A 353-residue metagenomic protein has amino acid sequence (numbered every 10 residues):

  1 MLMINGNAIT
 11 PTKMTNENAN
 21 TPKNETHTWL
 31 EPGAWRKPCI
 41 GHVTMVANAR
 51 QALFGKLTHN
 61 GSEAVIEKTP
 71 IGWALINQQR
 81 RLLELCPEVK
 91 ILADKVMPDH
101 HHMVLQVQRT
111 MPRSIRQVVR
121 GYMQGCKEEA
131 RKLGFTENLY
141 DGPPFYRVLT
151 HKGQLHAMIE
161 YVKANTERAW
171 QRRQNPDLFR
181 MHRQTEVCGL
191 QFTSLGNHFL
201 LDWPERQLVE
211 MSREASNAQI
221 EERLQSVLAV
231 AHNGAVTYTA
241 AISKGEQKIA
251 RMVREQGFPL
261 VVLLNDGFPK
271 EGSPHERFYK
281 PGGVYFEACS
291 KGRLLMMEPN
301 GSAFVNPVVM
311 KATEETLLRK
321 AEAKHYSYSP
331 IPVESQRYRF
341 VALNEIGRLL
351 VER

Functional and structural regions predicted by a protein language model:
M1-L190: Short catalytic/metal-binding and nucleic-acid-binding patches
M181-R353: Glycine-biased, small-residue-rich flexible motifs in mid-sequence functional cores and linkers
